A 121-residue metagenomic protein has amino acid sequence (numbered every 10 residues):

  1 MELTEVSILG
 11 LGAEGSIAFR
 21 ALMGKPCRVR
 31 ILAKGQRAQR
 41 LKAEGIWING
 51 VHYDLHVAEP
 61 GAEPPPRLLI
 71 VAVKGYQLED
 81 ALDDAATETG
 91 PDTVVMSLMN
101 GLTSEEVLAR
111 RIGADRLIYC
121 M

Functional and structural regions predicted by a protein language model:
M1-N49: NAD(P)+-binding Rossmann beta1-loop-alpha1 motif at the extreme N-terminus of oxidoreductases
V51-Y53, A58-M121: Rossmann-like NAD(P)(H) cofactor-binding subdomain of soluble oxidoreductases
